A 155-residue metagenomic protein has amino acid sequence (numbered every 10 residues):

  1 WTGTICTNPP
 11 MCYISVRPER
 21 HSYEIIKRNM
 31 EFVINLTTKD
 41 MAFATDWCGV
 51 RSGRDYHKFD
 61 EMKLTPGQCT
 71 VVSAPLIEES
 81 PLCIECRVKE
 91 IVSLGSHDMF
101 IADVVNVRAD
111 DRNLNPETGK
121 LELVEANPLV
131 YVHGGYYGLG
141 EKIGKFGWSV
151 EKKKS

Functional and structural regions predicted by a protein language model:
W1-S155: Basic, polyanion-binding surface patches
